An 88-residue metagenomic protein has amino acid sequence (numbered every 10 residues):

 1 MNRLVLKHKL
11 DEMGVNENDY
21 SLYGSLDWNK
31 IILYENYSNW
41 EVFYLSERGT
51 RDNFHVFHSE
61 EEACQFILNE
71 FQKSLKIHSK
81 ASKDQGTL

Functional and structural regions predicted by a protein language model:
M1-S25: Negatively charged, low-complexity tracts enriched in Asp/Glu with abundant Ser/Thr
K9-D11, E41-L45, Q85: A generic structural signal for ordered alpha-helices
G24-D52, E70: Short aromatic-glycine-(Arg/Gly/Cys) micro-motifs in beta-strand/loop hairpins
V56-K73: A short, charged, amphipathic alpha-helix used as a generic interaction element across diverse proteins
K73-L88: Intrinsically disordered, low-complexity charged/polar segments
